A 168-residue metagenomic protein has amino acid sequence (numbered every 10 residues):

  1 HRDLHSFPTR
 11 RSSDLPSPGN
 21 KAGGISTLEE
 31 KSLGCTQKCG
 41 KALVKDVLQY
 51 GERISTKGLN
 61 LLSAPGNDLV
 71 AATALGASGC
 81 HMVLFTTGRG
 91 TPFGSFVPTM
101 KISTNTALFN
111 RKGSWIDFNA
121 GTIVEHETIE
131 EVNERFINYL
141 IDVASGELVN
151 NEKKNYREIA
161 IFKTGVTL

Functional and structural regions predicted by a protein language model:
H1-T9: Single conserved hydrophobic/aromatic residue that forms the stacking wall/gate of nucleotide- or nucleobase-binding
P8-T9, P16-P18, P98: Proline-rich intrinsically disordered, low-complexity coils
S13-E30, G90-F93, K153-L168: A glycine-rich phosphate-binding loop feature that marks nucleotide/adenosyl-phosphate handling sites
S17-A22, T27-V70: Active-site rim loops that border cofactor/substrate pockets in soluble metabolic enzymes
N20, N60, N67, N105 (+6 more regions): Detector for Asparagine
Q49-N110, G121-E125: Hydrophobic alpha-helical bundle architecture
G79-H81, T86, V97-T99, A120-L168: Extended hydrophobic packing segments that form well-structured cores
W115: Gly/His-enriched, cation/cofactor- and phosphate-binding structural elements
